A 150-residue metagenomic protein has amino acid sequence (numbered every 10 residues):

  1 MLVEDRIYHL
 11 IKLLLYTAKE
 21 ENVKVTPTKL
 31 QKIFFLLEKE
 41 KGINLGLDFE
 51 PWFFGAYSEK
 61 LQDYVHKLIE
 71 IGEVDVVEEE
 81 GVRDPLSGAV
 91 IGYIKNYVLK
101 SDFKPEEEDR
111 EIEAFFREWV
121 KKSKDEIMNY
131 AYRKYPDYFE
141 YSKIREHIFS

Functional and structural regions predicted by a protein language model:
M1-S150: Domain-edge interaction signal
